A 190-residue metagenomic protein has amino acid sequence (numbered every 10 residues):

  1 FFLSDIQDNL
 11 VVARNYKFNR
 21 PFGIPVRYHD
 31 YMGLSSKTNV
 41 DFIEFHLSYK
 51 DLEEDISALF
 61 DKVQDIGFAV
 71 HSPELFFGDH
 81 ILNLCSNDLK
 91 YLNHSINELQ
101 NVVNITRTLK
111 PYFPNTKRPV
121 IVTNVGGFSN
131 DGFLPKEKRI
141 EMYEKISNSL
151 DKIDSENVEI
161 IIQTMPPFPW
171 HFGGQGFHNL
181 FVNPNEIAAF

Functional and structural regions predicted by a protein language model:
F1-N104: N-terminal pre-domain/capping segments
L84-F190: Active-site acidic/histidine proton-transfer and metal-coordination neighborhood in alpha/beta enzyme cores
